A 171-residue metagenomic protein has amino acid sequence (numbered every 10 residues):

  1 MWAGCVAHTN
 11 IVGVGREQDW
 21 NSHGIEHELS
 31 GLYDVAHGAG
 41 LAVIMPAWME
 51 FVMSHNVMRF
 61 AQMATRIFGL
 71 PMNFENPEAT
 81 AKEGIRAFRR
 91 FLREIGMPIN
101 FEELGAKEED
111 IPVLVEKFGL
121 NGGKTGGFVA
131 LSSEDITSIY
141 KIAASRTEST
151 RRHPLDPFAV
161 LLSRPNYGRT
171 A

Functional and structural regions predicted by a protein language model:
M1-A87: Active-site segments that bind and position negatively charged phosphate/pyrophosphate groups
F60, I67, P71-A171: C-terminal charged capping/lid subdomain of soluble metabolic enzymes
